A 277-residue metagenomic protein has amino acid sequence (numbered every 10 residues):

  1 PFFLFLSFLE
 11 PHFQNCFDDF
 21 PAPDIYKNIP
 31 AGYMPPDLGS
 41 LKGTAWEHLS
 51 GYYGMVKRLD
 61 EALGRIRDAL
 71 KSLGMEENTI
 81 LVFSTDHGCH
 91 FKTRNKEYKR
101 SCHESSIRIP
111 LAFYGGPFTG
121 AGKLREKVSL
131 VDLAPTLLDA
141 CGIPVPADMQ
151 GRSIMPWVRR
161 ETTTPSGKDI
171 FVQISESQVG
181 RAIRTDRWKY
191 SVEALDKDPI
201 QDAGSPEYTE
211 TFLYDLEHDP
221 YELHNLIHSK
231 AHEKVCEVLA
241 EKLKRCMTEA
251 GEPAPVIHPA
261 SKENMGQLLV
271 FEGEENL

Functional and structural regions predicted by a protein language model:
P1-L130, A140-D148, P199, G204-E207 (+1 more regions): Active-site-proximal cap/lid insertion segments
F2-L4, I80, I170, K189 (+1 more regions): Protein kinase-like catalytic core scaffold
F8-F13, H87-H90, E97, F118-T119 (+7 more regions): Short, solvent-exposed loop/turn segments at secondary-structure junctions
Y53-V56, D60-K71, A134-L138, G142 (+5 more regions): Non-transmembrane alpha-helical segments in soluble domains of secreted/periplasmic/extracellular proteins
E77-T79, A121-I183, H232, E237 (+2 more regions): Polar, surface-exposed loop/tail segments that function as active-site lids or cofactor/substrate-recognition elements
S101-S106, I174-H228, K234, E263-L269 (+1 more regions): C-terminal, low-complexity/hydrophilic appendages and adjacent surface loops of extracellular/periplasmic anionic
L239, L243-I257, G266-E272: C-terminal helix-rich "cap/oligomerization" subdomain common to oxidoreductases
